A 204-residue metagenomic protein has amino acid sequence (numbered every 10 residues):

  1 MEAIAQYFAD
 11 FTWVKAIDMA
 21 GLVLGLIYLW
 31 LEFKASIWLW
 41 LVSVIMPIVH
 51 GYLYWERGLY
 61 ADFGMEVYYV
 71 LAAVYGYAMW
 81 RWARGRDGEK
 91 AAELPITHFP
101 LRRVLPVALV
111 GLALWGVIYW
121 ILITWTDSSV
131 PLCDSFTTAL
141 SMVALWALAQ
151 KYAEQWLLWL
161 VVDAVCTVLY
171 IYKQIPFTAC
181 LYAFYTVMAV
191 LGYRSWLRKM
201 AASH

Functional and structural regions predicted by a protein language model:
M1-A35, L39, A83-D87, A91-H204: Polytopic alpha-helical membrane-helix bundles and their juxtamembrane interface segments in multi-pass membrane
V23-Y28, S36, L41-Y77: Early transmembrane hairpin module of multi-pass membrane proteins
Y68-D87, L197: Membrane-water interface of transmembrane alpha-helices
